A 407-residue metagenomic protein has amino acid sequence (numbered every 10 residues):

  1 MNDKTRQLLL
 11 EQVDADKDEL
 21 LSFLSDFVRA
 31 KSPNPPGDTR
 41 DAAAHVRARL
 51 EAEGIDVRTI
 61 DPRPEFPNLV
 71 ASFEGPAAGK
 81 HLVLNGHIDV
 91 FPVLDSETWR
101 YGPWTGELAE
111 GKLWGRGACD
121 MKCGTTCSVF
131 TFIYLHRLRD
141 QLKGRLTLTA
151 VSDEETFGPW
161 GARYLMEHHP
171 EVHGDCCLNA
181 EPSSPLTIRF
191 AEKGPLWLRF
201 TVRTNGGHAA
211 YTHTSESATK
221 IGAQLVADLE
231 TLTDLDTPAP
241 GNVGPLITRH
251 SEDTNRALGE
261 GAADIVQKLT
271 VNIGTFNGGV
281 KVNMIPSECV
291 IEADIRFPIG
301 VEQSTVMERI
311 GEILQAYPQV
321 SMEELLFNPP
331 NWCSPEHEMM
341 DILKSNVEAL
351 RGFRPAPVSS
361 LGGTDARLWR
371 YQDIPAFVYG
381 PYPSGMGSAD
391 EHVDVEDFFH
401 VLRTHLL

Functional and structural regions predicted by a protein language model:
M1-L8, S32, F190, W197-L406: Metal-dependent amide/peptide-bond hydrolase catalytic core, centered on the "pita-bread" metallohydrolase fold
N2-W114, R137-K143, L406: Acidic/His- and Gly-rich active-site-bordering loop/insert found across diverse amide/peptide-bond hydrolases
P33, D89, E155, S183 (+2 more regions): Catalytic metal-binding/acid-base residues of hydrolase active sites
E53, L138-L142, P170-E171, Q315-Y317 (+1 more regions): Short helix-capping segments at alpha-helix termini
R58, K80-L84, T149, C176-L178 (+2 more regions): Hydrophobic/aromatic beta-strand patches that form the interior of the parallel beta-sheet core in alpha/beta enzyme
R63-P67, S183-P185, G362-D365: Short acidic loop-to-helix transition motifs that present clustered carboxylates
L113, A118-C119, C123-T233, A263-I265 (+2 more regions): Fold-level recognition of mixed alpha/beta catalytic cores in primary-metabolism enzymes, strongest
